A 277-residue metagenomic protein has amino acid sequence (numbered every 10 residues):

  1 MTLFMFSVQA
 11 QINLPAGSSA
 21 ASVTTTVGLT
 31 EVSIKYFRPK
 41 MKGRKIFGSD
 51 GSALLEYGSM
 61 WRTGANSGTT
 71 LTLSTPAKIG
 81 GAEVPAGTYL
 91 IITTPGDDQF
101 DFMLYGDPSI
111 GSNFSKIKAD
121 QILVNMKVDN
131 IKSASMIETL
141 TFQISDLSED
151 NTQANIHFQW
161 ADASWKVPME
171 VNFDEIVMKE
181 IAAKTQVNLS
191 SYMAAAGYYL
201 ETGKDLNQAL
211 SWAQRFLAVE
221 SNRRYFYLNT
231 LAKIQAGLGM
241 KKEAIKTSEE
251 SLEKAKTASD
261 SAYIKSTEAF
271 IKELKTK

Functional and structural regions predicted by a protein language model:
M1-N13: Bacterial Sec-dependent N-terminal signal peptides
I12-G28: Short N-terminal segments immediately surrounding and downstream of signal-peptide cleavage
K35-A86, I92-V187, N222: Extended, well-structured beta-strand/loop surface patches that form recognition or cofactor-anchoring regions within
M178-E243, K254: Alpha-helical adaptor scaffolds
V187, R223, E243, S259-F270: Structural signature of alpha-solenoid helical repeat junctions
G237-T247, F270-K277: Alpha-helical linker/edge segments of TPR/alpha-solenoid repeat scaffolds and analogous pre-/post-domain helices
